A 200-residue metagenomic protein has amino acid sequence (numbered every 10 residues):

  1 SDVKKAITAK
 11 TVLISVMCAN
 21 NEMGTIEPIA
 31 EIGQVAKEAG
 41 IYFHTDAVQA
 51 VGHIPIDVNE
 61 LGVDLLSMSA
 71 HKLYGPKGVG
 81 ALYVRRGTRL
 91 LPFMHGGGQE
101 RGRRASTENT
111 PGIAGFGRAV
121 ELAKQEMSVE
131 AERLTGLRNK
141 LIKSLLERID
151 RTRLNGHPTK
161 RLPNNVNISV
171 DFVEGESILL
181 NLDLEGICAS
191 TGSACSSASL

Functional and structural regions predicted by a protein language model:
S1-L200: Pyridoxal 5′-phosphate
